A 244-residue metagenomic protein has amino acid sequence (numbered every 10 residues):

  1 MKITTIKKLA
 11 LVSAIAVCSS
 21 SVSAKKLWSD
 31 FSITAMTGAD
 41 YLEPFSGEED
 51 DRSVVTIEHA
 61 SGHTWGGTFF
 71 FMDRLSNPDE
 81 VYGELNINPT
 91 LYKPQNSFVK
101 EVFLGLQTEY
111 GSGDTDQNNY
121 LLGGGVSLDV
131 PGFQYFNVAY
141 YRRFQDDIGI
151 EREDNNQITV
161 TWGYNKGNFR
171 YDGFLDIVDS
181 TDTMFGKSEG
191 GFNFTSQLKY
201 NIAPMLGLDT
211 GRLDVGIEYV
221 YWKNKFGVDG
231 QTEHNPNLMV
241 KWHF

Functional and structural regions predicted by a protein language model:
M1-W28: Cleavable N-terminal export/targeting peptides
A24-D30, W65-G67, T90-F103, D129-N137 (+2 more regions): Short loop/turn motifs that connect adjacent beta-strands in outer-membrane beta-barrel proteins
A24-L75: Short glycine/proline- and aromatic-enriched beta-strand/turn motifs that initiate or cap beta-hairpins
I33-T37, F70-R74, L104-T108, V138-R142 (+2 more regions): Transmembrane beta-barrel strands of outer-membrane/channel proteins
G47-D51, N77-V81, D114-N118, I148-D154 (+2 more regions): Replace "Gram-negative outer membrane beta-barrel proteins" with "bacterial and organellar outer membrane beta-barrel
I57, L85-I87, L122-G124, I158-V160 (+2 more regions): Membrane-embedded beta-strands of outer-membrane beta-barrel proteins, especially the hydrophobic/small aromatic
R143-R212, W222-N224, W242-F244: Outer-membrane beta-barrel transmembrane domain signature
T232-F244: Outer-membrane beta-barrel "beta-signal"
